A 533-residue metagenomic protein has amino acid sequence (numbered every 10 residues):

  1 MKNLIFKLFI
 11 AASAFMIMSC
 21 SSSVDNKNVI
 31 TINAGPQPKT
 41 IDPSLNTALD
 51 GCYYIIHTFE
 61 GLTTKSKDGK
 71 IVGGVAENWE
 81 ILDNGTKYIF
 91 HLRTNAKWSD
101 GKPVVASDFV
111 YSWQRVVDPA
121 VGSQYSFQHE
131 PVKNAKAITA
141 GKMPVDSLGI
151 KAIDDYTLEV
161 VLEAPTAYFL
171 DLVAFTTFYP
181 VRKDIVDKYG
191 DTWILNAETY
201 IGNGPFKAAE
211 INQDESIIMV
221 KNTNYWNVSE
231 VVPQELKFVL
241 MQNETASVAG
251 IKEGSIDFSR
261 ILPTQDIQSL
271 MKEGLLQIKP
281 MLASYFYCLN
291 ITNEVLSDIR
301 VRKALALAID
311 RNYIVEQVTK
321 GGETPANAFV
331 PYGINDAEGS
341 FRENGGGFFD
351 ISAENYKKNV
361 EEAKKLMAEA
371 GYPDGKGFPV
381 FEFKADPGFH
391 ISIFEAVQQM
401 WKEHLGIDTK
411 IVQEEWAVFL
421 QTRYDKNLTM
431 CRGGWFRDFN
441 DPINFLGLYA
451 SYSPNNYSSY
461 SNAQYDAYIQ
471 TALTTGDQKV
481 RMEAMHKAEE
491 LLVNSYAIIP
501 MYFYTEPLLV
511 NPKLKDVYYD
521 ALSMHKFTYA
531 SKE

Functional and structural regions predicted by a protein language model:
N33-D83, I201-G202: N-terminal lobe/hinge region of extracytoplasmic solute-binding protein
H91, V110, V121-D184: Surface-exposed binding/hinge segments that line and control ligand-binding clefts or catalytic entry sites
D155, L162-V231, E235, N243-T245 (+2 more regions): Gly/Pro-rich hinge or "lid" segments in bacterial periplasmic/extracellular proteins
Q213, Y356-V360, K364-R437, Q478 (+1 more regions): Ligand/substrate-recognition segments at binding pockets and active sites
T223-S269: Ligand-site clamp/hinge motif
T324-E369, P387-H390: Structural transition elements
I351-K357, D408-Q421, N444-P512, E533: Extracytoplasmic/peripheral linker and loop segments enriched in polar/acidic and small residues with frequent Thr/Pro
L508-E533: Long beta-strand-rich cores associated with HINT superfamily self-processing modules
